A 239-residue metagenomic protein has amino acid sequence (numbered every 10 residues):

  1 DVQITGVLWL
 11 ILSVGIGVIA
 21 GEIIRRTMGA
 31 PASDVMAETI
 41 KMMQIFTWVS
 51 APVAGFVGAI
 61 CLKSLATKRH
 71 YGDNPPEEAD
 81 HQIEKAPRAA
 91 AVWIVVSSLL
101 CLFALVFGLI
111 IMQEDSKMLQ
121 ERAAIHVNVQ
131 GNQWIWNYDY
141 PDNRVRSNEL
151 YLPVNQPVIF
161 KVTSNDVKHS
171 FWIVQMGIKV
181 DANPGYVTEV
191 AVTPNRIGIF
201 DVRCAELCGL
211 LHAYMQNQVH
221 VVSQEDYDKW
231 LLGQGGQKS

Functional and structural regions predicted by a protein language model:
D1-V57: Hydrophobic alpha-helical segments
V14, W48-L62, A91, V95-L105: Hydrophobic alpha-helical transmembrane segments of multipass integral membrane proteins
A20-M43, L65-S239: Non-transmembrane, membrane-proximal soluble domains of secreted or membrane proteins
